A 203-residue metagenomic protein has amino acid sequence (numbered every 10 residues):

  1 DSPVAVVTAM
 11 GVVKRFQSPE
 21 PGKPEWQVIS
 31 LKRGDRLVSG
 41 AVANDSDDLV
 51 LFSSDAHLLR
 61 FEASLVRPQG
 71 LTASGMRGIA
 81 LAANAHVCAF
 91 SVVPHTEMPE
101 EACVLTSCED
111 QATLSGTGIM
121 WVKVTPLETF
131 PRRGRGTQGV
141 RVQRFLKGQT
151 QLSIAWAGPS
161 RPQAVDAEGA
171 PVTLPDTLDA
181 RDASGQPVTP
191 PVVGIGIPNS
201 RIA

Functional and structural regions predicted by a protein language model:
D1-A203: Short, structured "edge-of-domain" segments at secondary-structure transitions
